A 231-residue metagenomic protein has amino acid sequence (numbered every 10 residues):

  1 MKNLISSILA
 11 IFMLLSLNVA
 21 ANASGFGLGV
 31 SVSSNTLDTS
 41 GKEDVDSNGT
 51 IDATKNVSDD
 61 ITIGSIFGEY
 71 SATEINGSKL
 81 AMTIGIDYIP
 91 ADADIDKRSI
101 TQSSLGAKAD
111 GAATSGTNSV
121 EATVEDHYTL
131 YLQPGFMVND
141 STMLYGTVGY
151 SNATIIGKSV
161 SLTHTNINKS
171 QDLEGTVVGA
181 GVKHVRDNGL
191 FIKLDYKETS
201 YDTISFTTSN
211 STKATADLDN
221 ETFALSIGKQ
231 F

Functional and structural regions predicted by a protein language model:
M1-I8: Bacterial N-terminal signal peptides that target proteins for export
K2, N18-F231: Gram-negative outer-membrane beta-barrel domains
L9-S16: Bacterial N-terminal signal peptides
